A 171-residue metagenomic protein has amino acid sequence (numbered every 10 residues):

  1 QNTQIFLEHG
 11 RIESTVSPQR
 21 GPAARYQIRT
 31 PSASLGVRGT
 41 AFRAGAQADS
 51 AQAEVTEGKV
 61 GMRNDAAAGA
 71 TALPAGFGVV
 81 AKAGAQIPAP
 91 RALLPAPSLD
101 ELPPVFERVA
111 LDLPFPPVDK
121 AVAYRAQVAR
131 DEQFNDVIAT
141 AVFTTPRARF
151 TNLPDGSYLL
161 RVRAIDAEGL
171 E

Functional and structural regions predicted by a protein language model:
Q1-G78, A83-V109: Flexible, surface-exposed loop/linker segments and immediately adjacent secondary-structure boundaries
D65, R163-A167: Beta-strand-rich extracellular modules
Q86, A167-E171: Extracellular fibronectin type III
V109-A121: Conserved aromatic anchor
Y124-A126: Short beta-strand elements bearing conserved aromatic residues within extracellular beta-rich modules
V137-T145: Short beta-strand segments within Ig-like beta-sandwich modules, predominantly Fibronectin type-III
F150-S157: Surface-exposed, short loops/turns at beta-strand junctions within beta-sandwich domains
